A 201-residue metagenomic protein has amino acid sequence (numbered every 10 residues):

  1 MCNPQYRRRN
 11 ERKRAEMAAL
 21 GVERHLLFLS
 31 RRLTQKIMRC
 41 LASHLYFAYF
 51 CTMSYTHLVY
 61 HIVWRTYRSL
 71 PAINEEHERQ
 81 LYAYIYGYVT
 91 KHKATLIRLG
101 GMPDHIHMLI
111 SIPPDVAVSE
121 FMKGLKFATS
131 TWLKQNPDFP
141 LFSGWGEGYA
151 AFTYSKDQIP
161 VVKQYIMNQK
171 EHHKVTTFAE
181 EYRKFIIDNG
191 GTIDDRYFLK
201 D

Functional and structural regions predicted by a protein language model:
C2, R9, R31, Q35-K36 (+1 more regions): Basic nucleic-acid-binding interfaces
L26-F28: Short, often N-terminal, low-complexity regions that either remain intrinsically disordered or form a short helix
